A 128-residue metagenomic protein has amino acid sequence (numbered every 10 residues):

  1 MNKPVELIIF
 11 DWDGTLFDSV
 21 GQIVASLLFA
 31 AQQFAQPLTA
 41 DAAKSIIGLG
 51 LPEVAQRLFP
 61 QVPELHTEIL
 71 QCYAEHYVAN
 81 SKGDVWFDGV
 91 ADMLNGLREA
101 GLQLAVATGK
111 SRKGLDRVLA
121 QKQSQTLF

Functional and structural regions predicted by a protein language model:
M1-K44, F59: Active-site neighborhood of HAD-like aspartate-dependent phosphohydrolases
P4, A79-V106, R112-L119: Short, acidic loop-to-helix structural element flanking the phosphoryl-transfer center in phosphate-processing enzymes
Q22, G50-E53, E64, D92 (+1 more regions): Short alpha-helical
P37, Q125-F128: Conserved H-loop
I46-G50, D88-G89, K110, Q123: Short beta->alpha linker loops
I47-V78, G96-R98: A metal-dependent, Asp-based hydrolase signature
L58, Q121-Q125: Short, hinge-like loop/turn segments at secondary-structure boundaries
